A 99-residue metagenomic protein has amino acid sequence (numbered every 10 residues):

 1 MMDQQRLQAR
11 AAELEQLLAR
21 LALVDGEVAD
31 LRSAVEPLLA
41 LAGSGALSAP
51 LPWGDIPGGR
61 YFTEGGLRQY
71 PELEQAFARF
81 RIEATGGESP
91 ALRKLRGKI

Functional and structural regions predicted by a protein language model:
M1-A34: Short terminal alpha-helical segments
L17-R20, L41, E83, P90: Amphipathic, soluble alpha-helical interaction motifs
G26, D30-L31, A49-I56: Short, well-ordered alpha-helical segments that carry or flank key catalytic/ligand-binding motifs at enzyme/regulatory
R32-A42: Amphipathic alpha-helical segments that form the core helices of the histone-fold
L41-P50, R68: Amphipathic alpha-helical coiled-coil segments
D55-I99: Amphipathic alpha-helical binding modules
